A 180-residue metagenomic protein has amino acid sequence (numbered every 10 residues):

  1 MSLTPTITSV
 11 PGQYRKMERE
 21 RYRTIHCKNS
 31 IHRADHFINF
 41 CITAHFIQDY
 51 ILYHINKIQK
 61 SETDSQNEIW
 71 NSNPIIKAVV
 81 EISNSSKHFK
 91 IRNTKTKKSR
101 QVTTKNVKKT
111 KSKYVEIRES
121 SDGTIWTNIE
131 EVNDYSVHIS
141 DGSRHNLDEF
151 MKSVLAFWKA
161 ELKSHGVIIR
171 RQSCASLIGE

Functional and structural regions predicted by a protein language model:
M1-I38, N56-E180: Acidic, Ser/Thr/Gly/Pro-rich intrinsically disordered interaction regions
C41-I55, F89: Extended, well-ordered alpha-helical segments in internal regulatory regions
